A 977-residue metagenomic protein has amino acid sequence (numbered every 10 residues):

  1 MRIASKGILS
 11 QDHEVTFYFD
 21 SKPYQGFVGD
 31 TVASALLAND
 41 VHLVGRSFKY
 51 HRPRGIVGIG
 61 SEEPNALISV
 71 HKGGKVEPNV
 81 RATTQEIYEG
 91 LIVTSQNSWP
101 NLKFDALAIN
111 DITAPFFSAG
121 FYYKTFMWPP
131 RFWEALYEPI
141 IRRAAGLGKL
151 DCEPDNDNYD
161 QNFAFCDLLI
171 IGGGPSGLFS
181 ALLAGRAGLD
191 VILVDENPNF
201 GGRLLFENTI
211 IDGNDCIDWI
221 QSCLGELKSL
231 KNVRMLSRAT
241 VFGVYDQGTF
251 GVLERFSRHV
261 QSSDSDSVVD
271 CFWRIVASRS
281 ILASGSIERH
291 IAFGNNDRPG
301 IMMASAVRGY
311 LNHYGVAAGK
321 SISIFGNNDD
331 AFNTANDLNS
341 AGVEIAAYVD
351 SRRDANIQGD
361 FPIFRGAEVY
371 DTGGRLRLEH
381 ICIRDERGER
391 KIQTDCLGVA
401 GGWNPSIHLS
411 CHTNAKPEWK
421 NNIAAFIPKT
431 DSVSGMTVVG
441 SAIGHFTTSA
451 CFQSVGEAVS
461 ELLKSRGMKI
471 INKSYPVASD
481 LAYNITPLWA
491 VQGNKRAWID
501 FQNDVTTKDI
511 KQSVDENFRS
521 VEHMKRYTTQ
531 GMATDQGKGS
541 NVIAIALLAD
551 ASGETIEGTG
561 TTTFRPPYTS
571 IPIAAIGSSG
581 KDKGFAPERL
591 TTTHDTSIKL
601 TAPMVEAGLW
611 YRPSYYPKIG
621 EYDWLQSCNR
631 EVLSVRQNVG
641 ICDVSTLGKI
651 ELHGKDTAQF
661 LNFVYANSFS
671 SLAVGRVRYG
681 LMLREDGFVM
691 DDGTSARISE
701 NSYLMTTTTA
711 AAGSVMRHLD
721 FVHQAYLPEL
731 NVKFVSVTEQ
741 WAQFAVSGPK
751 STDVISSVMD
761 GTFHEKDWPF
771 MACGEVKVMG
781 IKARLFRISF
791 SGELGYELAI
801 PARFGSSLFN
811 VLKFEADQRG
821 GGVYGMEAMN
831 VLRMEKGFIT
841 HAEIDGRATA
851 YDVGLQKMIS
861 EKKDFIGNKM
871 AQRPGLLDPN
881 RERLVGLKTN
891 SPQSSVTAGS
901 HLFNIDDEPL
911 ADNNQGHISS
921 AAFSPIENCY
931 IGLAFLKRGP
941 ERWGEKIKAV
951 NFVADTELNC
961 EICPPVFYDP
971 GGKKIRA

Functional and structural regions predicted by a protein language model:
M1-E588, Q740: Residues forming the flavin
V15-F17, I68, F250, M604-V605 (+3 more regions): Short acidic-hydrophobic surface loop/beta-edge motif
F19, V70-K72, D385, A607 (+4 more regions): Structural motif
H42-G45, A666-V674, G761-K766, A816-Q818: Cytochrome P450 catalytic domain signature, combining two hallmark sequence patches
V194, S286, S432, F518 (+4 more regions): Residues forming anionic-ligand binding surfaces in small-molecule and nucleic-acid pockets of primarily soluble enzymes
Y527, I543, D550-L683, F688-M690 (+1 more regions): Acidic, proline/glycine-enriched N-terminal capping motif
H594, I598-K599, R612, S699-N701 (+1 more regions): Conserved, structured C-terminal
S671-N701, M705-V722: Well-ordered mid-protein domain cores that form the structural environment of catalytic cofactors
